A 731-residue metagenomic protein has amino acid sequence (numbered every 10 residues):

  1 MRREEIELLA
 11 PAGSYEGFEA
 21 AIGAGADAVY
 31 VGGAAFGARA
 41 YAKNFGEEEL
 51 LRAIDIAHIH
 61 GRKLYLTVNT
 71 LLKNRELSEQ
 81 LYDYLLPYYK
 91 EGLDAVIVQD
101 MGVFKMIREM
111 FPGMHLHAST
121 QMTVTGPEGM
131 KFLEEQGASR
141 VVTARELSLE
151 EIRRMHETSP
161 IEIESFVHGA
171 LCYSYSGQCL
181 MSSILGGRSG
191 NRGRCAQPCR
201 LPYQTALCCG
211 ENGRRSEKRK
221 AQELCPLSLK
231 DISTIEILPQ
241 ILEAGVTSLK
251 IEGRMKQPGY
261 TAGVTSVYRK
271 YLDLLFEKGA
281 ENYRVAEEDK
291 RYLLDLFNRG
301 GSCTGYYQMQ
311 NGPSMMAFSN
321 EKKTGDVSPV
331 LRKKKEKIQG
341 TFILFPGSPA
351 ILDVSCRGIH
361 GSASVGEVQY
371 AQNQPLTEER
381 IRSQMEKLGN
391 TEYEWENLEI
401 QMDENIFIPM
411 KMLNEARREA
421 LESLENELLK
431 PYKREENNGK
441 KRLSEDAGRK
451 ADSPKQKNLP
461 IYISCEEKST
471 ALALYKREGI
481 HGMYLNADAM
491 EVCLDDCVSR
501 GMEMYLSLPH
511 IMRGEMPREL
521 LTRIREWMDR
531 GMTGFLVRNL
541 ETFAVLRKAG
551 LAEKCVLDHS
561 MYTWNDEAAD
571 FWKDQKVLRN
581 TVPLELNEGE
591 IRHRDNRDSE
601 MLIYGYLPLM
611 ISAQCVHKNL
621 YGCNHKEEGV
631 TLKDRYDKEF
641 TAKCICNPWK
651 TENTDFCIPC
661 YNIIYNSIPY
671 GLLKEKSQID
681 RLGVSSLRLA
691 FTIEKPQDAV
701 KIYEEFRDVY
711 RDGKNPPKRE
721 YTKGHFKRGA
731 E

Functional and structural regions predicted by a protein language model:
M1-A24, A28-A40, L51-I54, H60-Y89 (+5 more regions): Surface-exposed amphipathic alpha-helical tracts and adjacent flexible/coil segments at the periphery of soluble enzymes
F45-L50: Glycine-rich, highly charged phosphate/nucleotide-binding loops
T123, Y562-T563: Beta/alpha (TIM)-barrel catalytic core signal, keyed to glycine-rich beta->alpha loops juxtaposed to Asp/Glu that bind
